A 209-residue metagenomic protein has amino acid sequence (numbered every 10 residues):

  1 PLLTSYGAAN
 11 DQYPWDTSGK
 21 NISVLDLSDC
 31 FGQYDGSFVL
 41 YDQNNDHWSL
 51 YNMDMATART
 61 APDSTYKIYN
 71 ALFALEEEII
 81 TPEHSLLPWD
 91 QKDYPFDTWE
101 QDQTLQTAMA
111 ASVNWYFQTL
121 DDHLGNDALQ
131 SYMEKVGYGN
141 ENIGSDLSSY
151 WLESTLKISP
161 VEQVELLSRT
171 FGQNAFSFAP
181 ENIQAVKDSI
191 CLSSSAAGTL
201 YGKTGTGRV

Functional and structural regions predicted by a protein language model:
L2, I68, A108, S112 (+4 more regions): Active-site-proximal alpha-helical segments within enzyme catalytic domains
S5-A56: Beta-lactamase-like hydrolase cores
Y51-T57, Q101-D102, A110-F117, G144-W151: Flexible glycine/proline-enriched surface loops and loop-helix/loop-strand junctions
T60-H84, A108, Q163: Active-site SXXK
E76-K92, S177-N182: Short, well-structured active-site flanking segments
S85-Q101, T107-A110, L124-G125: Acidic helix-start/capping segments at beta-turn-to-alpha-helix junctions
T104-L105, F117-R169: Mid-domain, small-residue-enriched loop/turn segments at the edges of structured enzyme/sensor domains
I190-V209: Short, Gly/Ser/Thr-enriched beta-strand-loop segments that form substrate-interacting elements of hydrolase/peptidase
